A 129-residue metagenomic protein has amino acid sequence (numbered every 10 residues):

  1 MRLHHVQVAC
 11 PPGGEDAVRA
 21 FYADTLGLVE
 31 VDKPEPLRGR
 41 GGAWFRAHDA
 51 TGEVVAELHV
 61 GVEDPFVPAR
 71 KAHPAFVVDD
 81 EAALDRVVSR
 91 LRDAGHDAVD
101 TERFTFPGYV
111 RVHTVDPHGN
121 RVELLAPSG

Functional and structural regions predicted by a protein language model:
L3-P12, A43-H48, P65-R90, V110-V115: Vicinal oxygen chelate
A9-V55: Core segments of cupin and vicinal oxygen chelate
A20-D24, V87-R92: Short amphipathic alpha-helices in soluble, non-transmembrane regions that often serve as interface/regulatory elements
E35-R38, D64-F66, R103-P107: A short beta-turn/loop motif at secondary-structure boundaries
T51-L58, G119-R121: Short, charged/polar, Gly/Pro-enriched secondary-structure boundary elements
G61-P65, P127-G129: Acetyl-CoA-dependent GNAT
V88, A94-G129: Vicinal oxygen chelate
